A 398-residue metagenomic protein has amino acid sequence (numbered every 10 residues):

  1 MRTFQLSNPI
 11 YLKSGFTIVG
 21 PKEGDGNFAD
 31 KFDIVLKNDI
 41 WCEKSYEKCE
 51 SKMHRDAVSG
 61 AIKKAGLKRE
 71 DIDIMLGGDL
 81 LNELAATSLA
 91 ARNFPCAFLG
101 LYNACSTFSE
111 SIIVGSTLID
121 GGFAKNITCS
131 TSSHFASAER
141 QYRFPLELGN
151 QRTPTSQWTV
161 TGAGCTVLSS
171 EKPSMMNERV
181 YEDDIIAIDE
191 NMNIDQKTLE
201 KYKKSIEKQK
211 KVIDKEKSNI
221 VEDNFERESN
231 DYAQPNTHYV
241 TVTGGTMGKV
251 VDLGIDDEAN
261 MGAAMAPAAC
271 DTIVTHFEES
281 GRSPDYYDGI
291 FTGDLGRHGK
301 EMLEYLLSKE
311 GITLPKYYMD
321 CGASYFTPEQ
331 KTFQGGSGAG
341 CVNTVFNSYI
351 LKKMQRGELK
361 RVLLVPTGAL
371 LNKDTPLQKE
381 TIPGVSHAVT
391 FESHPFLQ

Functional and structural regions predicted by a protein language model:
M1-E47, P145-T275, E279, Y317-A323 (+3 more regions): Condensing-enzyme catalytic core mediating Claisen C-C bond formation in acyl metabolism
R2-N27, R55, L81-N82, S88-N126 (+4 more regions): Claisen-condensing/thiolase-fold acyl-transfer catalytic domains that form or cleave C-C bonds in fatty acid
K48, K52-H54: Metallocofactor- and cofactor-centric catalytic cores in central/energy metabolism, strongly enriched
A57-I72, T272-Y286, K353: Phosphate/pyrophosphate-binding loops at sites that engage ATP/ADP/AMP, CoA/4′-phosphopantetheine, polyphosphate
E70, G122, S174-M175, G357: A cross-taxa feature marking solvent-exposed loop/turn segments within ectodomains of secreted and single-pass membrane
M75-E83: N-terminal glycine-rich "phosphate-gripper" loop used for MgATP/nucleotide binding and carboxylate activation
L76, N93, G149-N150: Short, structured secondary-structure boundary patches
Q141-R143: Outer-membrane beta-barrel translocator domains and adjoining extracellular loop/strand segments of Gram-negative
